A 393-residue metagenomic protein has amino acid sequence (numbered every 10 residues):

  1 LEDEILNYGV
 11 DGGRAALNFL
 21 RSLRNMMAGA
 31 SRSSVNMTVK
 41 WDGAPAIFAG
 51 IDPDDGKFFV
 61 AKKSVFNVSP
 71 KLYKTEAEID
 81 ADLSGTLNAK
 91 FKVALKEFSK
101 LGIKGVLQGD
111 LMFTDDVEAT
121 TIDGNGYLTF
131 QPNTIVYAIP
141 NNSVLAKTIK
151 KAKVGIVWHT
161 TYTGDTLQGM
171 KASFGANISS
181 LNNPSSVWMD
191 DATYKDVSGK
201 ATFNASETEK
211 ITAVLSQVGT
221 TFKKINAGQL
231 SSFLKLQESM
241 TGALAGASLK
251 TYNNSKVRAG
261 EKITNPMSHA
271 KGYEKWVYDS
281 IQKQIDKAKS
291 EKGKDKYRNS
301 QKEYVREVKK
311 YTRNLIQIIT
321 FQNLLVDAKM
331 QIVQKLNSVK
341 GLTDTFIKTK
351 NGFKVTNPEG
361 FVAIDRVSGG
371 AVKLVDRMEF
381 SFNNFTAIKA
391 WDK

Functional and structural regions predicted by a protein language model:
L1-V35, K40-P45, A49-K393: Core nucleotide-handling region used for phosphoryl-transfer chemistry
